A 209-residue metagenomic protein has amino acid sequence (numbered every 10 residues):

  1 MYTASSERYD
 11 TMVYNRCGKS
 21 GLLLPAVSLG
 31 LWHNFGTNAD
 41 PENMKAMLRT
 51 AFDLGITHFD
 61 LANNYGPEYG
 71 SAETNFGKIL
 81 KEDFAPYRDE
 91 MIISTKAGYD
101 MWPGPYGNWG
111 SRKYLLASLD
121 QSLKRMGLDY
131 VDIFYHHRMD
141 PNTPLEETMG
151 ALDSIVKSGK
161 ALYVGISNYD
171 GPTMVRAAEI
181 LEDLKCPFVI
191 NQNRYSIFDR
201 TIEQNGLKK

Functional and structural regions predicted by a protein language model:
M1-M91, K157: N-terminal binding-site loop/beta-alpha segment at the start of enzyme catalytic domains that lines or forms
Y2-Y9, M139, T143-K209: Beta/alpha (TIM)-barrel catalytic core signal, keyed to glycine-rich beta->alpha loops juxtaposed to Asp/Glu that bind
R16, L24-S28, T57-H58, E90-S94 (+3 more regions): Structural preference for beta-strand elements that scaffold enzyme active sites
G30-E42, D100-L116, H137-T143: Active-site mouth loops of central-metabolism enzymes
H33, N63-Y65, A97-M101, H137-D140 (+2 more regions): Active-site-proximal loop/turn and secondary-structure-junction residues that shape catalytic pockets, frequently
N38-F52, W109-M126, E147-G150, M174-A178 (+1 more regions): Short, acidic/polar
D83-G110: Structural motif corresponding to the early beta-alpha repeats
L123-T143: Active-site groove signature of glycoside hydrolases
